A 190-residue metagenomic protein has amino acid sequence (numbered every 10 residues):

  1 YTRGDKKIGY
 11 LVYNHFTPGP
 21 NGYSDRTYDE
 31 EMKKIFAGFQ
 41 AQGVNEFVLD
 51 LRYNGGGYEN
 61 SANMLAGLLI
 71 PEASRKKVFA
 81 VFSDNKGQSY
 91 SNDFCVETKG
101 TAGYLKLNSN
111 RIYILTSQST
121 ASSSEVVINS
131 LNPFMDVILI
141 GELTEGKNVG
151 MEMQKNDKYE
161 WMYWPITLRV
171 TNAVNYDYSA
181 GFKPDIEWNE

Functional and structural regions predicted by a protein language model:
Y1-Y10: Beta-strand-turn-beta hairpins that frame and shape the catalytic cleft of phosphate-ester-processing enzymes
L11, H15-S24, K33-K34, G38-E46 (+1 more regions): C-terminal "post-core" interaction segments
L49: P-loop NTPase catalytic core of nucleic-acid-dependent motor ATPases
R52: Short strand-turn motif at the edge of the Rossmann-like AdoMet-binding core
